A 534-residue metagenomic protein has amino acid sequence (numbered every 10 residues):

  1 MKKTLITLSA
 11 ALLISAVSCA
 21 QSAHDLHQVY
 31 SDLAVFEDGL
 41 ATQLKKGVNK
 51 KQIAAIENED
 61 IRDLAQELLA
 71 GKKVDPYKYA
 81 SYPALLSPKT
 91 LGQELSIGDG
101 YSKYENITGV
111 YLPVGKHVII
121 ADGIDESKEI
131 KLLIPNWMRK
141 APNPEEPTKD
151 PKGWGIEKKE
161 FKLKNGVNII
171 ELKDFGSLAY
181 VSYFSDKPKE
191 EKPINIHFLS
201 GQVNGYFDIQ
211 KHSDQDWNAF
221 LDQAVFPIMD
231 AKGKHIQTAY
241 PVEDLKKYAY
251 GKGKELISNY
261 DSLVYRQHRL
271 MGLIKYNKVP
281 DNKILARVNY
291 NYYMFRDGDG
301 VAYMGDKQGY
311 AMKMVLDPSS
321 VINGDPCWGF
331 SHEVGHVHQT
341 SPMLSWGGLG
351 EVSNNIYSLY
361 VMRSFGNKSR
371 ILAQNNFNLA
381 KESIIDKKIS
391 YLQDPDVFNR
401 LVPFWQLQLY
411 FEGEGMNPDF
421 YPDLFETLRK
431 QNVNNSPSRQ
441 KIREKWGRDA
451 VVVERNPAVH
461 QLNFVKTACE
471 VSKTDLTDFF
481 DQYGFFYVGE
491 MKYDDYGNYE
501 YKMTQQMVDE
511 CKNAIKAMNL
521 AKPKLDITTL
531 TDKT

Functional and structural regions predicted by a protein language model:
M1-T4, A20: Positively charged n-region of N-terminal signal peptides that target proteins for export
T7-A16: Bacterial N-terminal signal peptides
A16-S22: Bacterial Sec-dependent signal peptides at the C-terminal "C-region" and cleavage site
S22-Y206: Beta-strand-enriched, solvent-exposed domains that form extended recognition/catalytic surfaces
A23-A80, V453-T534: Beta/coil-rich, acidic/histidine-enriched accessory regions frequently appended to metallopeptidases
S185-K234: Exposed low-complexity, polar/acidic, P/S/T/G-rich flexible segments that act as propeptides, protease-susceptible
N218-A219, P227-T427, F464: Catalytic cores of extracellular degradative/oxidative enzymes
K381-E510: Active-site-proximal alpha-helical
